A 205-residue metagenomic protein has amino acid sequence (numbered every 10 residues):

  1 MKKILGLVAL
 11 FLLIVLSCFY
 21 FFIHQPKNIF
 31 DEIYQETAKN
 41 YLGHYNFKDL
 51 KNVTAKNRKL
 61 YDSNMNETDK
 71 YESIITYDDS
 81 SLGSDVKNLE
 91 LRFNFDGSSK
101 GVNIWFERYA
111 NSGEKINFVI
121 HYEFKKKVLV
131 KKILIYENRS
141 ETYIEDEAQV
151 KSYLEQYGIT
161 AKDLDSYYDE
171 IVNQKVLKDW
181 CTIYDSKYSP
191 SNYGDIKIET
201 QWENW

Functional and structural regions predicted by a protein language model:
I4-F22: Hydrophobic membrane-insertion alpha-helices, especially the h-region of bacterial N-terminal signal peptides
L5, A9-F11, T54, V86 (+1 more regions): Generic low-complexity, intrinsically disordered sequence content enriched in small uncharged/hydrophobic residues
C18-A110: N-terminal export/targeting and maturation segments
E72, T76-W205: Extracytoplasmic electrostatic interaction patches
